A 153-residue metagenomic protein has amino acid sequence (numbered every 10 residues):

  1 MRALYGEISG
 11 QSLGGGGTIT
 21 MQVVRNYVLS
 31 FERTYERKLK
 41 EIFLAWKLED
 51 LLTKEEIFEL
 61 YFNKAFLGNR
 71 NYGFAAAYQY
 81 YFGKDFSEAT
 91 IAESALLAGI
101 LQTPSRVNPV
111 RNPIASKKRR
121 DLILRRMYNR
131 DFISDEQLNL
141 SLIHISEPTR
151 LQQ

Functional and structural regions predicted by a protein language model:
M1-A3, E7: Conserved catalytic or metal-liganding residues and their short signature motifs at active sites of enzymes
G10-L142, S146: Non-catalytic, structured segments within soluble enzyme domains
I145-Q153: A short, hydrophobic C-terminal helix/tail in secreted or cell-surface proteins
